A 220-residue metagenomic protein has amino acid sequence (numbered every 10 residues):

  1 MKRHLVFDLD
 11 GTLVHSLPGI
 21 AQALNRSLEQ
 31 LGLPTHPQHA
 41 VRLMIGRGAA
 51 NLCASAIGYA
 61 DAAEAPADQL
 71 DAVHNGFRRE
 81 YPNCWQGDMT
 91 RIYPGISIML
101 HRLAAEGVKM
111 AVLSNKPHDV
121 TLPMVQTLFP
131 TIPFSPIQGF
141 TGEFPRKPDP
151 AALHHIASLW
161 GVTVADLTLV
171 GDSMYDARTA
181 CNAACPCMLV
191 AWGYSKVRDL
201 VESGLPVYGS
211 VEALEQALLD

Functional and structural regions predicted by a protein language model:
M1-H4, H39, A104, P117-H118 (+1 more regions): Asp-based, Mg2+/Mn2+-dependent phosphohydrolase catalytic module
K2-I98, R102-E106, D119-L122, T131: N-terminal helical cap/lid subdomain that shapes the substrate entry/recognition surface in HAD-like hydrolases
D8, T12, S114, D172: Conserved G/P- and acidic residue-centered "switch" motifs that form tight phosphate/ATP-binding loops in soluble
I92, L113, P145: Residue-level marker of regulatory loop/turn positions in helix-turn-helix DNA-binding domains and in histidine
